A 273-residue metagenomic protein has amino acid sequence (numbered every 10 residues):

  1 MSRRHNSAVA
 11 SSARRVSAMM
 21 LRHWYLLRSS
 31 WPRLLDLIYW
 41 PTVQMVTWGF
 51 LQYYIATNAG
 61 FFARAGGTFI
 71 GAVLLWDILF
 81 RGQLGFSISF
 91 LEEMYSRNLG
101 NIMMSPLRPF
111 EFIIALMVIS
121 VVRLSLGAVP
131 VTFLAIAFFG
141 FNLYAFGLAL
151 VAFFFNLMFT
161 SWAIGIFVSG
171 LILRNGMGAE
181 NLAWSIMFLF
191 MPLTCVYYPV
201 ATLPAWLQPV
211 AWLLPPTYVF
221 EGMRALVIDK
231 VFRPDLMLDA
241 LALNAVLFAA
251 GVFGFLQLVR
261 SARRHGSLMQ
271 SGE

Functional and structural regions predicted by a protein language model:
M1-E273: Hydrophobic transmembrane alpha-helices and immediately adjacent juxtamembrane helices of multi-pass inner-membrane
